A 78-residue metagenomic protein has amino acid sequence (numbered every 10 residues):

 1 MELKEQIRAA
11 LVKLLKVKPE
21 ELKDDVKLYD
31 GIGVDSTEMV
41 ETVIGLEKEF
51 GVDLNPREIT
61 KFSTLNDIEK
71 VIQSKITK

Functional and structural regions predicted by a protein language model:
E2-V34, T42-V43, E49-K78: Phosphopantetheine-dependent thiolation modules in NRPS/PKS and related acyl-activating systems
E38: Two-component histidine kinase catalytic core, primarily the HATPase_c
